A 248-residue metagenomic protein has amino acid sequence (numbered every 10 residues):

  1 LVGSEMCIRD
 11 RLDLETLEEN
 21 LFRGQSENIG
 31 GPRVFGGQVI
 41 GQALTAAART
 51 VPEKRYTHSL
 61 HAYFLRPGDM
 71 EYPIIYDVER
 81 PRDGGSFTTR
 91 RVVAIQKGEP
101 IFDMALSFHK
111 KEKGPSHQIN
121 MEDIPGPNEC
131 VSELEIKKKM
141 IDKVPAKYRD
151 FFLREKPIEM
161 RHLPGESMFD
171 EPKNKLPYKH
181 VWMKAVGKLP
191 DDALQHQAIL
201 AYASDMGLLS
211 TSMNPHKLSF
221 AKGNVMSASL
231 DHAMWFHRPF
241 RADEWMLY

Functional and structural regions predicted by a protein language model:
L1-C7: Short, small-residue-biased leader/transition segments that mark boundaries at the very start of proteins
R9-E15, I29-R33: N-terminal cleavable signal peptides for secretion/export
D10-R11, K97-G98, M104: Acyl-thioester-processing domains in fatty-acid/polyketide/NRPS systems
D13-S26, K179-K184: Short amphipathic
S26-T57, A185-L189, Q195-S229, A233-F236: Active-site helix/loop of acyl-thioester processing domains in fatty-acid/polyketide metabolism, spanning hotdog-fold
L60-K97, H232-Y248: Hydrophobic beta-sheet segments that form the core/acyl-binding groove of ACP/CoA-dependent acyl-chain-processing
I101-T211: Segments adjacent to and within acyl-thioester-processing domains across lipid and secondary-metabolism enzymes
